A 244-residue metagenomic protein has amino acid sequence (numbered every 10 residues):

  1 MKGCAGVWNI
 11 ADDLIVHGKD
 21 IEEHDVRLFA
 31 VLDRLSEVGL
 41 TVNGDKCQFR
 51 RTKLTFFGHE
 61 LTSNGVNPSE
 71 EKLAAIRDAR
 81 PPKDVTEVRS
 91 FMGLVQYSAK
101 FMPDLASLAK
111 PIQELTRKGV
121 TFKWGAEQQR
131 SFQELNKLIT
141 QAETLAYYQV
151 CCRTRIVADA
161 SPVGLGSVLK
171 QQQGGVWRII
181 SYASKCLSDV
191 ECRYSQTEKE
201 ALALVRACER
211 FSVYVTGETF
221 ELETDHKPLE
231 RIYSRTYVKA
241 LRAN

Functional and structural regions predicted by a protein language model:
M1-T219, P228-V238: Retroelement reverse transcriptase polymerase core
E221-E223: C-terminal accessory regions
V238-N244: Short, intrinsically disordered, charge-balanced linker/junction segments flanking boundaries in proteins
